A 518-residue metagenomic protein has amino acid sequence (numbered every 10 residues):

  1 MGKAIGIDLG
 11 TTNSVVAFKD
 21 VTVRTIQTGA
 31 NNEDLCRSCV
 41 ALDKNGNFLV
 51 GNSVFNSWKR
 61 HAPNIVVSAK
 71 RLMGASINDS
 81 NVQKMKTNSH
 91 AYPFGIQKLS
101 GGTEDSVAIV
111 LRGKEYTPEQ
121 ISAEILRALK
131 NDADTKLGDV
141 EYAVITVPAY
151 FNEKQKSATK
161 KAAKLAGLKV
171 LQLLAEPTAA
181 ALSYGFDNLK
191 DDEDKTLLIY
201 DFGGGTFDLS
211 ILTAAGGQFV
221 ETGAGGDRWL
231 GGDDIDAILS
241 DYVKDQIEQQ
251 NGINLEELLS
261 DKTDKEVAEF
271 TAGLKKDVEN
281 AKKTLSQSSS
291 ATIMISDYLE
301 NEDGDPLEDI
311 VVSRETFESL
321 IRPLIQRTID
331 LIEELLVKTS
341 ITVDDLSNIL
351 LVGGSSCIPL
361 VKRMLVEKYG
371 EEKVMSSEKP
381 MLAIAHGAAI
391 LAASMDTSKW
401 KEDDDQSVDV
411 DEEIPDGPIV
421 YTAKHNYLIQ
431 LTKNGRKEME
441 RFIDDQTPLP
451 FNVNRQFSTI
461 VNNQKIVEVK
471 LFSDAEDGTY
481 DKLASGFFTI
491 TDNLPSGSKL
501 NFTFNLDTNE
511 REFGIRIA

Functional and structural regions predicted by a protein language model:
M1-T87, I96-T103, K114-E115, E119 (+2 more regions): Oxyanion-binding/catalytic loops of NTP- or PPi-dependent enzymes
S106-V110: AMP-dependent adenylate-forming
